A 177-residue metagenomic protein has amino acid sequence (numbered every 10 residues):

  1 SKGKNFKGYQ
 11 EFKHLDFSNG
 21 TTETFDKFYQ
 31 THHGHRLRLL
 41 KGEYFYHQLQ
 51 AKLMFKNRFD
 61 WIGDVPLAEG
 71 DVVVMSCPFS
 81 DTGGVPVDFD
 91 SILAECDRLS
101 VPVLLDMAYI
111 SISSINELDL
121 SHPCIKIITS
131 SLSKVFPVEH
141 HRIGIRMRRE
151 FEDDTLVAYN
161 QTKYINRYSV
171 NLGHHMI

Functional and structural regions predicted by a protein language model:
S1, E11-H14, H33, P66-V72 (+1 more regions): Catalytic phosphate/metal-binding cores of nucleic-acid and nucleotide-processing enzymes, i.e., regions that mediate
S1-E23, K27: Conserved N-terminal alpha-helix of the aminotransferase class I/II PLP-enzyme fold
F12-D16, F28-H47, I62: Conserved PLP-anchoring active-site segment centered on the Schiff-base-forming lysine
T24, Y44-Y46, P78-V85, Y109-I112 (+1 more regions): Short acidic, S/G/P-rich loop/turn micro-motifs used as interaction or catalytic elements
H47-Q50, A68-E69, P137-R142: Short, charged, surface-exposed secondary-structure boundary motifs
N57-S111: Active-site phosphate-binding strand-loop segment of PLP-dependent enzymes
I115-S130: A short alpha/beta connector and helix-capping loop motif
I127-I177: Conserved core segment of the aminotransferase class I/II
